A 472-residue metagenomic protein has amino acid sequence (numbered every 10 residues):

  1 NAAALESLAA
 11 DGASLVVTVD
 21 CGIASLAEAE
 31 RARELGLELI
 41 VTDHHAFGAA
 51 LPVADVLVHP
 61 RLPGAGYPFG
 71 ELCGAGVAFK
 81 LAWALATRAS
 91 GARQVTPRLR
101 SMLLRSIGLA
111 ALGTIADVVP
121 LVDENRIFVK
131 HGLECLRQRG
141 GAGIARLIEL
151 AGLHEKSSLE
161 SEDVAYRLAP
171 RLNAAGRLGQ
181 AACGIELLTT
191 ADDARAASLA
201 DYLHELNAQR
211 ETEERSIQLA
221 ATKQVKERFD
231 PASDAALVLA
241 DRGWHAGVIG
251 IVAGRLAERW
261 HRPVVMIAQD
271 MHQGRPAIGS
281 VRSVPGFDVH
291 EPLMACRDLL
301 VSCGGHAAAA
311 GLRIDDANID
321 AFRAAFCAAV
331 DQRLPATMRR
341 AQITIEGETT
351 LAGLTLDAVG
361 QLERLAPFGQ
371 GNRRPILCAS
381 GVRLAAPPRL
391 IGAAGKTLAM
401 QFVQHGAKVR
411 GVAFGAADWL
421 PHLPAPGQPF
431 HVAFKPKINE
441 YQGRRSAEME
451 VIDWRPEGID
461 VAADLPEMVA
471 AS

Functional and structural regions predicted by a protein language model:
N1-L15, L35, T87-A317, I391: Hydrophobic helix-and-loop "lid/oligomerization" segment in the mid-to-C-terminal part of catalytic domains
S7, D11-V16, E28-R31, G48 (+1 more regions): Transmembrane helical cores of multi-pass secondary ion antiporters/exchangers
T18-E28, A75, A246-I251: Short glycine/serine/threonine-rich phosphate/pyrophosphate-binding segments that cradle anionic phosphate groups
C21-G22, H44-F47, V56, R61-P63 (+3 more regions): Short, ordered loop/turn segments at secondary-structure junctions
S25, H45-A50, G64-G66, F79 (+2 more regions): Short gly/pro/ser/thr-enriched loop/turn and capping motifs at secondary-structure boundaries
L26-L35, H45, P52, G250-A253: Short Gly/Thr/Asp-enriched flexible loops that form oxyanion-binding sites at enzyme active sites
P52-V95, L103-I115: Short alpha-helices
D123, R195-L239, Q273-R275, F287 (+1 more regions): Mid-to-C-terminal polyanion-binding domains and interfaces
